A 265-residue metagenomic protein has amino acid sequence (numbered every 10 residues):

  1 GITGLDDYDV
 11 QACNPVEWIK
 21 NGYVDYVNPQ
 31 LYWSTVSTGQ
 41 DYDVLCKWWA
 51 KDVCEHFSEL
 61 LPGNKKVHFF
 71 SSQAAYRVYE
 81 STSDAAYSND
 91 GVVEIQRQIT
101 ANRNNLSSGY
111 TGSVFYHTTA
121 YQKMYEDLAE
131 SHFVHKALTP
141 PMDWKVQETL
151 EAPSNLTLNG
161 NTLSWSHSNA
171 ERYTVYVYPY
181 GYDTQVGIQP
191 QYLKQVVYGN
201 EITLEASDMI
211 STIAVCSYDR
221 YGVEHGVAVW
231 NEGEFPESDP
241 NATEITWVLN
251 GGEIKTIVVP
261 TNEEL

Functional and structural regions predicted by a protein language model:
P15-V16, Y23-T38, D52-K145: Substrate-binding cleft of secreted/luminal carbohydrate-active enzymes
E148-L156: Proline-enriched interdomain boundary motifs that mark the N-terminal boundary and often initiate the first structured
G160-A170: Conserved aromatic anchor
S168-I188, I210: Solvent-exposed loop/turn segments flanking beta-strands in beta-repeat/beta-sandwich domains
L193-G199: Short beta-strand segments within Ig-like beta-sandwich modules, predominantly Fibronectin type-III
L204-H225: Beta-strand-rich modules
R220-D239: Extracellular fibronectin type III
P240-L265: Viral virion structural and adsorption modules
